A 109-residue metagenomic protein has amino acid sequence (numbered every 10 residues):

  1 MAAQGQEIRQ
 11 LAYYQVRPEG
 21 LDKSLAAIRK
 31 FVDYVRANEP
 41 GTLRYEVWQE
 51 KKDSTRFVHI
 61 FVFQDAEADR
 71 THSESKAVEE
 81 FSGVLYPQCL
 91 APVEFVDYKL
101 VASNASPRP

Functional and structural regions predicted by a protein language model:
M1-I8, R44-T55, F81-P109: Glycine-rich beta-strand-turn "strand-cap" elements at beta-sheet edges
A3-Q4, V16-R17, N38-L43: Short, mixed-charge, low-aromatic patches
E7-Q15, V58: Active-site-flanking beta-strand signature of metal-NTP-handling nucleotidyl enzymes and homologous cyclase-like
Q15-A26: Short, surface-exposed ligand-recognition loops at beta-strand->loop->(often short) alpha-helix junctions that present
R17-E19, E50-K52, Q64-A66, A102: Short coil/turn motifs at secondary-structure junctions
L21-K23, R56, A68, N104-P107: Intrinsically disordered, low-complexity acidic/polar segments
K30, Y34-T42, V62-V96: An amphipathic, aromatic/His-enriched active-site/gating alpha helix that lines ligand/cofactor pockets
